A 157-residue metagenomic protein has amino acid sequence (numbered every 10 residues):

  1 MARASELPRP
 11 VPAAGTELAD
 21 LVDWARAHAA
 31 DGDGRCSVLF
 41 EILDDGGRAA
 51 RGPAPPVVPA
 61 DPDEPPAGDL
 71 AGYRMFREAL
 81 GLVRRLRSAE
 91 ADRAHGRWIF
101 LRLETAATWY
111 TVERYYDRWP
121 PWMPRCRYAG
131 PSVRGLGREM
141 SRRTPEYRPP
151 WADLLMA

Functional and structural regions predicted by a protein language model:
M1, A107-A157: Acidic, proline/glycine-rich low-complexity IDRs
M1-V58: N-terminal "first-domain core" detector
R9-T16, L70, R74-G81, R142: Alpha-helix boundary/N-cap detector
R26-A29, R87, T144, L155: Generic secondary-structure transition motif, activating predominantly at the C-termini of alpha-helices
D33, A91-H95, R148: Residue-level signal for secondary-structure boundary elements
D44-R77, E113-R125: Extended intrinsically disordered, low-complexity coil regions enriched in Ser, Thr, Gly, Ala and often Pro
G72-P124: Amphipathic protein-protein interaction modules
